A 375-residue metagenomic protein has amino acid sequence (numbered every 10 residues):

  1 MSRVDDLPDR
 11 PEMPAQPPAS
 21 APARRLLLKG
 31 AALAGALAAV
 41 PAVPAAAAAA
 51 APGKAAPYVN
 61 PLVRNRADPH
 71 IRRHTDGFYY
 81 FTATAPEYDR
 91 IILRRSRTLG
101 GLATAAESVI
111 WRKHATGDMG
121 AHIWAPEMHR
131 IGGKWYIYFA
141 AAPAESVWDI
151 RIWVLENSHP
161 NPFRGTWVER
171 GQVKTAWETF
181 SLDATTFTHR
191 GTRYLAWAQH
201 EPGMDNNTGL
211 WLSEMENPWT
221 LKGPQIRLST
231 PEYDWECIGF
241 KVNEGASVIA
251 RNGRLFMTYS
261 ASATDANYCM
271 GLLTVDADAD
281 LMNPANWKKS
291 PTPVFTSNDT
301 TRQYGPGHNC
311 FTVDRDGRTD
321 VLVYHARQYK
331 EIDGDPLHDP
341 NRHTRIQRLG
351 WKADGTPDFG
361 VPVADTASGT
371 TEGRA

Functional and structural regions predicted by a protein language model:
M1-P22, L33-A39: N-terminal secretory signal peptides
S2-D5, P52-I123, H129-L182, T188-G239 (+4 more regions): Beta-rich carbohydrate-recognition and catalytic domains
S20-L26, A36-G53: N-terminal twin-arginine translocation
A246: Aromatic- and acid-rich polysaccharide-binding/catalytic face of secreted or lumenal carbohydrate-active enzymes
